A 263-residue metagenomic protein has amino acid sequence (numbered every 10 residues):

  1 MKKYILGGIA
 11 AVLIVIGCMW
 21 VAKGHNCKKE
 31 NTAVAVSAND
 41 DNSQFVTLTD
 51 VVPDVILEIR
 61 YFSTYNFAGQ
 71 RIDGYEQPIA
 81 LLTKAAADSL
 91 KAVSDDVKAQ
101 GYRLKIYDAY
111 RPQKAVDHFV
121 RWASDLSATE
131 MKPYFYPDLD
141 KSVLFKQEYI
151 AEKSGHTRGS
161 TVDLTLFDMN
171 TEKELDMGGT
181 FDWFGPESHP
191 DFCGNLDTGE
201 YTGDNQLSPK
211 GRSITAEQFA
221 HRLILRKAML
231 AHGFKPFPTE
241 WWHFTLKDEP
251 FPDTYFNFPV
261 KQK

Functional and structural regions predicted by a protein language model:
M1-A11: N-terminal Sec-pathway targeting helices
V12-I16: Sec-dependent N-terminal signal peptides of Gram-positive bacterial secreted proteins and lipoproteins
M19-A109, V116-T239, E249-K263: Extracytoplasmic cell-surface/polysaccharide-interacting catalytic and binding patches
F244: Conserved metal-phosphate-binding beta-hairpin within the catalytic cores of diverse ATP-dependent phosphoryl-transfer
